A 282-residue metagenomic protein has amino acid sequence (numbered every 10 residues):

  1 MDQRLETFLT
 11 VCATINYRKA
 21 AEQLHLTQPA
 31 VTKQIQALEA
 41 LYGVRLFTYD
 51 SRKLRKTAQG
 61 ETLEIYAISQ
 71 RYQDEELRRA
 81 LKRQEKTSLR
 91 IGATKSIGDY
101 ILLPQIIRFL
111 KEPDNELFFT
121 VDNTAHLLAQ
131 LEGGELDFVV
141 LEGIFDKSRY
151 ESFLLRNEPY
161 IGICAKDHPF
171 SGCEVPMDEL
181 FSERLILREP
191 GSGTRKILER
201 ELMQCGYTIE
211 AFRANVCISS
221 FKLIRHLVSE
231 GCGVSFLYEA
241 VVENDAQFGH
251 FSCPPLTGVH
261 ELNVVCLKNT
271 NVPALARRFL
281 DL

Functional and structural regions predicted by a protein language model:
L9-T27: Short helix-boundary/capping micro-motifs
E39-K56: A short LG(V/I)-centered, amphipathic sequence patch enriched for acidic residue(s) preceding the LG motif
L41-Y42, L63-E85: Alpha-helical linker/hinge and terminal dimerization helices associated with HTH transcriptional regulators
K86-K147: Central regulatory/effector-binding core of bacterial HTH transcription factors
T124-H126, E132-E135, L141-E142, M203 (+1 more regions): Hydrophobic hinge/microswitch elements
K147-L154, E158, K222-N271: Beta-alpha-beta core module
S152-I186, P190: Flexible hinge/capping segments at coil-to-helix
R184-G206, P273: Secondary-structure junction motif
